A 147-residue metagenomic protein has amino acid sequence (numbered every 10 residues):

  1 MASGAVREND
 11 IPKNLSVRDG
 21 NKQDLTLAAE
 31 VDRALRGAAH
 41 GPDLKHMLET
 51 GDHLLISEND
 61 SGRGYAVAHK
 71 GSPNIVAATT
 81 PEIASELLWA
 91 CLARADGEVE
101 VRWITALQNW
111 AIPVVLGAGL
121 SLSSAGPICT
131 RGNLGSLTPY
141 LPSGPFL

Functional and structural regions predicted by a protein language model:
M1-N14: Active-site-adjacent scaffolding segments
K13-L147: Intrinsically disordered, low-complexity, positively biased terminal segments
